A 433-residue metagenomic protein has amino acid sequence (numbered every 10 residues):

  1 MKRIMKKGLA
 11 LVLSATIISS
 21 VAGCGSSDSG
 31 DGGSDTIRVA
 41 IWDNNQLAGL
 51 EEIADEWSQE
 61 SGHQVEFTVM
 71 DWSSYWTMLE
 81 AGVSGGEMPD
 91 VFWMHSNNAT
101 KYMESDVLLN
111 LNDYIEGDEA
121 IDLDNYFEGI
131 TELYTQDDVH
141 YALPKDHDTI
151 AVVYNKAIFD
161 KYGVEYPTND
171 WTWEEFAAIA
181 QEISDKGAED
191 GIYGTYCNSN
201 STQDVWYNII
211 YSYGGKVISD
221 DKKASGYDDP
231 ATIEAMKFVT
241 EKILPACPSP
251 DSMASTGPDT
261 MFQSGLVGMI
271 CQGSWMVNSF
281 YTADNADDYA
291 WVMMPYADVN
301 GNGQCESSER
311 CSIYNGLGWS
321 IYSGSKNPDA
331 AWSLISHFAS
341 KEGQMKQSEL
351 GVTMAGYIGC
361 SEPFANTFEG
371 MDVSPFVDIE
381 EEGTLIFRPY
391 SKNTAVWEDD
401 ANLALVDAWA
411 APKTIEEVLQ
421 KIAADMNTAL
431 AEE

Functional and structural regions predicted by a protein language model:
M1-R38, Q59, E362, E417-Q420 (+1 more regions): Short, low-complexity disordered leader/linker segments with a strong preference for bacterial N-terminal type II
D55, E60, Q64, Y162 (+3 more regions): Extracytoplasmic/periplasmic substrate-recognition and gating elements
E56-Y126, D160-E165, M261, G265-M269 (+3 more regions): Extracytoplasmic "Venus flytrap"/periplasmic binding protein-like
A81-G82, P89-D90, A120-I158, G303-S312 (+1 more regions): A structural signal for short loop-to-beta-strand junctions that line the ligand-binding cleft of periplasmic/secreted
S96-A151, A290-V292, A365-G370, S374-E381: Hinge/lid segment of periplasmic solute-binding proteins
D137-K145, I150, E174-S225, K237 (+1 more regions): Extracytoplasmic/periplasmic solute-binding protein
I179-Q181, D221-D251, A297: Glycine-centered hinge/linker elements that transmit conformational signals in sensory and ligand-binding systems
C305, E349-L403, D407: Long, aromatic- and glycine/proline-rich binding clefts that accommodate carbohydrate-like moieties
